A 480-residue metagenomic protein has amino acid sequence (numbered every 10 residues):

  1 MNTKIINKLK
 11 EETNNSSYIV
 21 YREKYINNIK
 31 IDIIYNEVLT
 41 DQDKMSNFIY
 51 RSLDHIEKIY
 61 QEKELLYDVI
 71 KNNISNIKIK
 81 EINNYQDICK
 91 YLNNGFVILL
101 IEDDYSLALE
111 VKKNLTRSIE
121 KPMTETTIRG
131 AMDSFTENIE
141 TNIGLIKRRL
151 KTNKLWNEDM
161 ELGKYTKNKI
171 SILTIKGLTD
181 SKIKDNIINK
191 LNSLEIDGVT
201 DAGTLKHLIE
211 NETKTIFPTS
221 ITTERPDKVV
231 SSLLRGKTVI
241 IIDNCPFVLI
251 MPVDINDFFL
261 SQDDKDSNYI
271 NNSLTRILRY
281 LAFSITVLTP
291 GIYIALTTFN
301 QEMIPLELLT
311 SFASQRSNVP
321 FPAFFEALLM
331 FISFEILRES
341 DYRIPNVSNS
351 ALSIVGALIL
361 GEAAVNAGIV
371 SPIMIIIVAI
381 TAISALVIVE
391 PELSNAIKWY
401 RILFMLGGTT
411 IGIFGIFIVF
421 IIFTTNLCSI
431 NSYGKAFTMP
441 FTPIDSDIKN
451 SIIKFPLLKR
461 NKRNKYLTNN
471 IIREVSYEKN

Functional and structural regions predicted by a protein language model:
M1-L288, I292, E302, L306 (+1 more regions): Membrane-embedded alpha-helical signal segments
N272, S311-P322: Short aromatic-rich membrane-water interface segments that cap or initiate transmembrane helices in multi-pass membrane
F283, V287, T297, S314 (+2 more regions): Conserved helix-loop functional segments at active or binding sites
I292, P305-L308, P320-N480: Generic detector of multi-pass transmembrane helix bundles and their immediately adjacent loops in polytopic membrane
T298-R316: Membrane-interface interhelical connector segments
